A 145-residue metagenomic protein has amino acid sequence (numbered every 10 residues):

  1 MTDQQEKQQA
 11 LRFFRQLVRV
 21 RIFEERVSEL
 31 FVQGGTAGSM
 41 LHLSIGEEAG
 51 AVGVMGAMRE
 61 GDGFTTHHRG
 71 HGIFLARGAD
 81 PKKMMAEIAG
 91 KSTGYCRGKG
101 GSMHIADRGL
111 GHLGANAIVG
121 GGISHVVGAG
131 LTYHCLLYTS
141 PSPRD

Functional and structural regions predicted by a protein language model:
M1-L137: Thiamine diphosphate
Y138-D145: Conserved small/polar residues in nucleotide/adenosyl-binding loops
